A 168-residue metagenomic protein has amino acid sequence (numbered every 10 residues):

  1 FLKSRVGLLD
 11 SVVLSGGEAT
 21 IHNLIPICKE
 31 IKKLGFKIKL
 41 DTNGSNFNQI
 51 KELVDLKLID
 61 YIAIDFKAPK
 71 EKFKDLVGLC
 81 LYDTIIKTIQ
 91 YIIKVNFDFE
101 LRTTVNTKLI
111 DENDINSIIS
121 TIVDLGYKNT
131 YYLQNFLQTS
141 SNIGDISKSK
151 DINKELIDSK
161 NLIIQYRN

Functional and structural regions predicted by a protein language model:
F1-S11, T20-K148: Conserved AdoMet/S-adenosylmethionine-binding subsite of the radical SAM
L14-G16: Structured catalytic core of nucleotide-sugar glycosyltransferases
N153-N168: A C-terminal junction/extension of Radical SAM enzymes
